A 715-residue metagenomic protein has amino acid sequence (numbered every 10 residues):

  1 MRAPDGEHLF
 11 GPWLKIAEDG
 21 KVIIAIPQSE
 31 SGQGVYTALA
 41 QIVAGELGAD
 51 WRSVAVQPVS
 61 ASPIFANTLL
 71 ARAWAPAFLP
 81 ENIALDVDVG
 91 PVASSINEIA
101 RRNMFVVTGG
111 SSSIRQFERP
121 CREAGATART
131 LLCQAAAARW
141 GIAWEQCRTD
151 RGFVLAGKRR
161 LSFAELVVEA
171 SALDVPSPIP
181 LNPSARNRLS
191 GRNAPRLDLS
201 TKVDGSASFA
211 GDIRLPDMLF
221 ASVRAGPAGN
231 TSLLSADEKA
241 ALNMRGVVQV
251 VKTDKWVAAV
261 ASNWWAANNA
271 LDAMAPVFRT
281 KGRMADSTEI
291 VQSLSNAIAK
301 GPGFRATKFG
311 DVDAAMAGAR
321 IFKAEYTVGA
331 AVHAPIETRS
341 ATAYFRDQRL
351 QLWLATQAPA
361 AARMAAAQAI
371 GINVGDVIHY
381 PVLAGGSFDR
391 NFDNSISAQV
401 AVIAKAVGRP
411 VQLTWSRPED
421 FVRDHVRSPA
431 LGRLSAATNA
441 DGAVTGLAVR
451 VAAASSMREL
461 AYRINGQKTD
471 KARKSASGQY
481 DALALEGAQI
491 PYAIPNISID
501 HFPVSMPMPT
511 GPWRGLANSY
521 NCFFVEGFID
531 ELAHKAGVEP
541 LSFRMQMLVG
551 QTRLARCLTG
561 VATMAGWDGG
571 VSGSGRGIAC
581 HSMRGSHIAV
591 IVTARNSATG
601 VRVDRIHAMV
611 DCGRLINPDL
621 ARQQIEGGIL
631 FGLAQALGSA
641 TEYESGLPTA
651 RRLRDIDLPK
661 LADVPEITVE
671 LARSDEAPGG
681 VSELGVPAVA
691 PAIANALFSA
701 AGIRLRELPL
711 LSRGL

Functional and structural regions predicted by a protein language model:
M1-L715: Cofactor-binding beta-sheet edge motifs in enzyme active sites
